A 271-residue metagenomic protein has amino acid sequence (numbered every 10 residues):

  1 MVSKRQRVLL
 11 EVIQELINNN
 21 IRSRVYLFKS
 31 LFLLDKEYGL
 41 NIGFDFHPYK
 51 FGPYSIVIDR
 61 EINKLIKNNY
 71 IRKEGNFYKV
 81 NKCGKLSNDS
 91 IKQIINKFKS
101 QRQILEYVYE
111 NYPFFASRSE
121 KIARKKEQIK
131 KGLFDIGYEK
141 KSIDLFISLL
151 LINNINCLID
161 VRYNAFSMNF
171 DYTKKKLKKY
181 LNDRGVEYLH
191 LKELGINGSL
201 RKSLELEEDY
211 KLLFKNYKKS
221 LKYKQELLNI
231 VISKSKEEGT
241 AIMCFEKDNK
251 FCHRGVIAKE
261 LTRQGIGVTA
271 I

Functional and structural regions predicted by a protein language model:
M1-E139, I152, T262-R263, G267: Domain-edge interaction signal
K50-Y54, N164-K174, G195-N197, E246-H253: Acidic, metal-coordinating catalytic cores used for nucleic-acid/nucleotide bond scission and strand-transfer chemistry
E139-I143, F170, S220-L228: A conditional alpha-helix N-cap/helix-loop micro-motif detector
C157-N164, G239-K247: Acidic beta-strand-to-loop metal/phosphate-binding motif
C157-S167, H190-L194, A270-I271: A short beta-strand-loop structural module common to alpha/beta enzyme folds
M168-E208: Short, surface-exposed acidic-centric catalytic microdomains
L206-A241, F251: Internal catalytic-core helix/loop-beta-alpha segment that presents or stabilizes conserved functional determinants
F251-T262: Short Gly/Thr/Asp-enriched flexible loops that form oxyanion-binding sites at enzyme active sites
